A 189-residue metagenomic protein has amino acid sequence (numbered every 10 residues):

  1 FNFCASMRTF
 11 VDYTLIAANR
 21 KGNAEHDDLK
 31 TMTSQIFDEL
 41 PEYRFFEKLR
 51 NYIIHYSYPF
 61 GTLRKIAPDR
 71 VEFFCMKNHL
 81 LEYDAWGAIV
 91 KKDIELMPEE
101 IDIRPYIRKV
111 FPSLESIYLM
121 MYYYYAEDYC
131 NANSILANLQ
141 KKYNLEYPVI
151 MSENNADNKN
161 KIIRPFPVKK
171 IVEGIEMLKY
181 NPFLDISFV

Functional and structural regions predicted by a protein language model:
F1-L29, T33: Short, contiguous, well-structured surface segments enriched in hydrophobic/aromatic residues
H26-V189: Acidic, Ser/Thr/Gly/Pro-rich intrinsically disordered interaction regions
